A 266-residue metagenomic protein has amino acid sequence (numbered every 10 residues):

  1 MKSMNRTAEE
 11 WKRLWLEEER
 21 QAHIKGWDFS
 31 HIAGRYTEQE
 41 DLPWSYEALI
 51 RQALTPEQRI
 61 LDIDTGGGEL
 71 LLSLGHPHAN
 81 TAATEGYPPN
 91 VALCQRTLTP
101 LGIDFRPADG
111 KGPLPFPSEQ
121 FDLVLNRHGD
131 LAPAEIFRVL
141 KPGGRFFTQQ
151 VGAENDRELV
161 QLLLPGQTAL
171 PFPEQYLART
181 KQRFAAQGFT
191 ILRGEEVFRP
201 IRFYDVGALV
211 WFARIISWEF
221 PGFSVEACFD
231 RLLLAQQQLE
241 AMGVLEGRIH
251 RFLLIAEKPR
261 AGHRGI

Functional and structural regions predicted by a protein language model:
M1-H31, E40: N-terminal, positively charged/glycine-rich alpha-helical extensions of SAM-dependent methyltransferases
G26-H31, T37-R59, E69-L70: Conserved alpha-helix/loop element of class I SAM-dependent methyltransferases that forms part of the SAM/SAH-binding
L54, G75, V139-L140: A generic alpha-to-beta junction signature in SAM-dependent methyltransferases
R59-P113: Class I SAM-dependent methyltransferase SAM/SAH-binding core
K111-L123: A short acidic, Gly/Pro-enriched loop at the edge of an enzyme's catalytic core that lines a small-molecule cofactor
L131-F147: A short glycine-rich, Lys/Arg-flanked "PGG" loop and its adjoining helix->strand segment in the class I
R145-Q175: Conserved class I S-adenosyl-L-methionine
T190-I266: Conserved Class I S-adenosyl-L-methionine
